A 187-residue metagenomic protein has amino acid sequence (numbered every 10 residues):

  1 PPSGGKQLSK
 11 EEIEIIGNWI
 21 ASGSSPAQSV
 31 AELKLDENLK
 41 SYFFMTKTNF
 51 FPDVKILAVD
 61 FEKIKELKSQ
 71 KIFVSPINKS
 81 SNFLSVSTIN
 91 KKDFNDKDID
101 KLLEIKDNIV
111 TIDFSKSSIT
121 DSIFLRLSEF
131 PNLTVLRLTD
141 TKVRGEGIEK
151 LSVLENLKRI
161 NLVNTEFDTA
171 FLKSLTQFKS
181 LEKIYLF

Functional and structural regions predicted by a protein language model:
P1-E66, Q70, L84: Aromatic- and Gly/Pro-enriched helix-to-coil junctions and flexible linker segments
A27-Q28, S75, K183: A local structural micro-motif
T48-V54, K79-I99, E104-E149, V153-F187: Concave beta-strand-loop units of leucine-rich repeat
K71-I77: Short secondary-structure junctions
